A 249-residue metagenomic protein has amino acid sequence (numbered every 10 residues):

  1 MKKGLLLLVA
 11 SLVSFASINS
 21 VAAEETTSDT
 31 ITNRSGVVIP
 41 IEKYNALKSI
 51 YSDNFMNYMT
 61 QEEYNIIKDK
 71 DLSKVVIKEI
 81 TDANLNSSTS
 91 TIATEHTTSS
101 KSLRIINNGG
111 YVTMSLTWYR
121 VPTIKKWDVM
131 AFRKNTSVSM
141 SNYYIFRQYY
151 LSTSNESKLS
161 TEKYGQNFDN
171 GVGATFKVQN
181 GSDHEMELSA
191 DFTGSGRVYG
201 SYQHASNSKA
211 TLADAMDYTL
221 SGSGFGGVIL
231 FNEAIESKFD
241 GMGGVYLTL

Functional and structural regions predicted by a protein language model:
M1-E24: Sec-dependent N-terminal signal peptides of Gram-positive bacterial secreted proteins and lipoproteins
K3-L6, A10, N45, K70 (+2 more regions): Intrinsic-disorder/low-complexity peptide segments enriched for small residues
V9-L12, A16, Y51, E63 (+5 more regions): Generic low-complexity, intrinsically disordered sequence content enriched in small uncharged/hydrophobic residues
V13, S17, G36, N54 (+2 more regions): Generic low-polarity alpha-helical segments
A23-R104: N-terminal propeptides/leader regions of secreted preproproteins that are proteolytically removed before maturation
A83-L249: Mature secreted bioactive peptide module from preproproteins
